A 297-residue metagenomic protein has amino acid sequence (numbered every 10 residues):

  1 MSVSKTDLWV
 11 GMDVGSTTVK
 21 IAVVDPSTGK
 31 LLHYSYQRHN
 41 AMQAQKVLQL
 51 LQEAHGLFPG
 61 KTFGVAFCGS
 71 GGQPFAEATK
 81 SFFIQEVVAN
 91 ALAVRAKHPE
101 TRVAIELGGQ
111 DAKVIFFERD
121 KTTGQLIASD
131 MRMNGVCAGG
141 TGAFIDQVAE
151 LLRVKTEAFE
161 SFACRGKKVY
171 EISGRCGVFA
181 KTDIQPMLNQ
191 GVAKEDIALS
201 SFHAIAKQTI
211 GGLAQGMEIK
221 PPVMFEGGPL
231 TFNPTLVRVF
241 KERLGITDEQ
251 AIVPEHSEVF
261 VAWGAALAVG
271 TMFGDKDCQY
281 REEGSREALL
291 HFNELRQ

Functional and structural regions predicted by a protein language model:
S2-T28, T101-K121, K168: Gly/Thr-rich phosphate-binding beta-strand-loop-beta motif of the actin/hexokinase/Hsp70
T6-K46, I127-G135: Short glycine-rich, Thr/Ser-proximal phosphate-binding strand/loop in the N-terminal lobe of ATP-dependent enzymes
Y36-H39, A54-V88, I115-F116: Short beta-strand-loop/turn "lid" adjacent to the catalytic site in phosphate-handling enzymes
G71, M217-R243, P254-E258: Glycine-rich phosphate-binding loops at beta-strand->alpha-helix junctions
F83-V87, F240-W263: Conserved phosphate-binding/catalytic loops in two-lobed NTP-binding clefts
R119, I127-K168, L267-T271: Glycine-rich phosphate-binding loop plus the immediately following alpha-helix
G142-Q147, V253-L295: Glycine-rich phosphate-binding/hydrolytic loop that grips phosphoryl groups
A180-Q215: Adenine-nucleotide phosphate-binding core of ATP-dependent small-molecule kinases
